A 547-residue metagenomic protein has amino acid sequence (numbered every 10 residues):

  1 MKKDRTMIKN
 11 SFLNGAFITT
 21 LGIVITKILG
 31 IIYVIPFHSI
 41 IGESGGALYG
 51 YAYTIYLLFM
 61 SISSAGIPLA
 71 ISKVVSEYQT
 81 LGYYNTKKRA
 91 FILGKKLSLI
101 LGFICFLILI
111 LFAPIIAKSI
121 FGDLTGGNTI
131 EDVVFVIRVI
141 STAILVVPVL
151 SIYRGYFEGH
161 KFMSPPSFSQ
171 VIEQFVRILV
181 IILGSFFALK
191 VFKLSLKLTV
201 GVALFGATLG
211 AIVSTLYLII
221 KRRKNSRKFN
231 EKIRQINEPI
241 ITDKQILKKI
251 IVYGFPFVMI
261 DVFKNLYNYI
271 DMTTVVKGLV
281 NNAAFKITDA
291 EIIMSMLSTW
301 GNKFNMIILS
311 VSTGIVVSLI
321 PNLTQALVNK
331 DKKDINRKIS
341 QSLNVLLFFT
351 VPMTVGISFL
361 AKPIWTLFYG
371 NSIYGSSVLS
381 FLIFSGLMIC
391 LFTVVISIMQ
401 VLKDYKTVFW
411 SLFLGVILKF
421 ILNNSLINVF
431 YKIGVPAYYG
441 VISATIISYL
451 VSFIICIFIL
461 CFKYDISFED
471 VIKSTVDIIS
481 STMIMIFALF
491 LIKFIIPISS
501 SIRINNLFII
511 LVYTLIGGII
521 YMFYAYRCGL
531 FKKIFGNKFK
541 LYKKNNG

Functional and structural regions predicted by a protein language model:
M1-I32, N85, R89, N237-K264 (+1 more regions): N-terminal membrane topogenesis motif
K2, F490-G547: Membrane-proximal transmembrane or re-entrant/amphipathic helices at the cytosolic face
S11-K73, E77, F106, I110 (+1 more regions): Signature of the first transmembrane helix
E77-K95, M294-I383, L387: Specific pore-lining/lateral-gate transmembrane helices of multi-pass inner-membrane transport and insertion machines
F106-V134, K190, P352-G370, I427-Y431 (+1 more regions): Short membrane-interface helical motifs at transmembrane helix boundaries in multi-pass membrane transporters
L124-I152, N371-V395: Alpha-helical transmembrane segments of multi-pass membrane proteins
V146-Q170, F384-L414, V435: Membrane-interface junctions at transmembrane-helix termini in multi-pass inner-membrane proteins
S164, F175-L216, K406-F409, V416-I454 (+2 more regions): Membrane-interface helix-loop junctions in multi-pass transport and translocation proteins
